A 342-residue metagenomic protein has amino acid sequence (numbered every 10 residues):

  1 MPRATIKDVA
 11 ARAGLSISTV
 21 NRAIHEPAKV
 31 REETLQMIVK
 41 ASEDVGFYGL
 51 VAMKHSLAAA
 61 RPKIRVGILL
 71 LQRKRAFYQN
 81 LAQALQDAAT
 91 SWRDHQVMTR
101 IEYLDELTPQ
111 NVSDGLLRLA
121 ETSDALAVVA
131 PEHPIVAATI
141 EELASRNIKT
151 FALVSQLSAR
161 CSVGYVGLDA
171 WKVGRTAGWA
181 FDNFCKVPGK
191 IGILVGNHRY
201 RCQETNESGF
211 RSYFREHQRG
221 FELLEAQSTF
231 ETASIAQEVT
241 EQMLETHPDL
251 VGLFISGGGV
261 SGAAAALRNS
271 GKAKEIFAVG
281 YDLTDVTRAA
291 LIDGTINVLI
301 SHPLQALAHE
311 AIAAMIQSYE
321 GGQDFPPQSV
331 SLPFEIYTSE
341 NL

Functional and structural regions predicted by a protein language model:
M1-H55: N-terminal helix-turn-helix DNA-binding module of bacterial transcription factors
L50-D114: Amphipathic helical "hinge" segments at domain boundaries
G67-L71, L153, L194, F254 (+1 more regions): Short hydrophobic segments within beta-strands
L71-F77, I101-N111, E132, V166-T176 (+5 more regions): Hinge/beta->alpha junction and helix N-cap segments in small-molecule ligand-binding domains
A125-A144, F210, S228-V286: Hydrophobic alpha-helical
P134-K172, T284-I292: Flexible loop/hinge segments that line or gate small-molecule binding clefts
R175-I191: A conserved helix-loop-strand patch within extracytoplasmic ligand-binding domains of the periplasmic binding
F214, P303-L342: Hinge/cleft segment of the Venus flytrap/periplasmic-binding protein
